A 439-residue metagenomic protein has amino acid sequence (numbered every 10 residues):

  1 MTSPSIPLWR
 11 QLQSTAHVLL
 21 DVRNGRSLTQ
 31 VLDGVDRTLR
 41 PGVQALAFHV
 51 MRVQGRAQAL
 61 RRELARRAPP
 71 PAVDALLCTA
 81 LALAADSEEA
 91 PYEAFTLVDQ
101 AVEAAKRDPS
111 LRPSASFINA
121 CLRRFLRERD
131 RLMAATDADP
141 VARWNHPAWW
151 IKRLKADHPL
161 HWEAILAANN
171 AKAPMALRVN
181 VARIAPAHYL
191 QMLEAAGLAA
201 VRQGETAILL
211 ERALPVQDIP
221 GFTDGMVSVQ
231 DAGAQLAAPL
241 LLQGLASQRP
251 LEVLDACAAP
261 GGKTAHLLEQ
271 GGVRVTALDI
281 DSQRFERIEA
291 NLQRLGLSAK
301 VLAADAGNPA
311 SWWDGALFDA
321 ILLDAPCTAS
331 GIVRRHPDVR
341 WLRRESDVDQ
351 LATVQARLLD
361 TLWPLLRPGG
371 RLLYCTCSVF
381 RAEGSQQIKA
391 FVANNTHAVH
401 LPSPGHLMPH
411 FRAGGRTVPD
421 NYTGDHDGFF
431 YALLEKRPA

Functional and structural regions predicted by a protein language model:
M1-A439: S-adenosylmethionine
